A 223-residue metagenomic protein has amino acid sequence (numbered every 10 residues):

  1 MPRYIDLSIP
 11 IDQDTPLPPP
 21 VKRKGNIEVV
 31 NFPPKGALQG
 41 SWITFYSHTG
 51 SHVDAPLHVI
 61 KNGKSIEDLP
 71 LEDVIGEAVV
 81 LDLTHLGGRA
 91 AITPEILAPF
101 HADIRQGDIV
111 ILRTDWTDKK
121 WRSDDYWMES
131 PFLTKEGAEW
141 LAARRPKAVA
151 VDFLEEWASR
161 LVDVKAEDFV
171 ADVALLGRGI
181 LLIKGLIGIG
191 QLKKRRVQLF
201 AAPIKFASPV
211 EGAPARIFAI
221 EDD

Functional and structural regions predicted by a protein language model:
M1-D223: Active-/binding-site microenvironments in catalytic and ligand-binding cores
